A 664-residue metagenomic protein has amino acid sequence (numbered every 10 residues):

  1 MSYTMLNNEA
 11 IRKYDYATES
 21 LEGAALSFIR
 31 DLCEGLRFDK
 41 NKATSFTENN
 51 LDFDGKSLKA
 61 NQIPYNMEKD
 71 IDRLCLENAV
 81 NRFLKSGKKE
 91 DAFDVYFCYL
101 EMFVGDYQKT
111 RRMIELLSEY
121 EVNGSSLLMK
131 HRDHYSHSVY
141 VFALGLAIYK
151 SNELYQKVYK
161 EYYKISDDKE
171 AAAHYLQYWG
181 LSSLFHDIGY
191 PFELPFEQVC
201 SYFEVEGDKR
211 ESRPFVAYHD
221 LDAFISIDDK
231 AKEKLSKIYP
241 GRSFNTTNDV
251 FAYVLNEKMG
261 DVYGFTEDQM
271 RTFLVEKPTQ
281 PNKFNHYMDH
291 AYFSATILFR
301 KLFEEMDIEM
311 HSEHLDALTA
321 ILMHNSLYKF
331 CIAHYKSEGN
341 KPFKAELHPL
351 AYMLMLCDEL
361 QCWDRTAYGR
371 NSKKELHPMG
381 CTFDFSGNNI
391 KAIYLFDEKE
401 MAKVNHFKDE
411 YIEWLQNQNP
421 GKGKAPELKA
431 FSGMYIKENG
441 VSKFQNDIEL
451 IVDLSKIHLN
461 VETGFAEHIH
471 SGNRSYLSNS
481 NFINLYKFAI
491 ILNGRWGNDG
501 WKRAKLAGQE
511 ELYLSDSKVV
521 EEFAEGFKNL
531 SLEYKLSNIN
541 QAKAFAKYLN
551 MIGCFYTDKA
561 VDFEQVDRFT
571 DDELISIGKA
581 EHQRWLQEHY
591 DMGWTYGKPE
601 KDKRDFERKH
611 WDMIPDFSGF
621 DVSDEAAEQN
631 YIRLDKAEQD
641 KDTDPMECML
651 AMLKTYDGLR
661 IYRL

Functional and structural regions predicted by a protein language model:
S2-R112, N340-E346, A351, C357-L360 (+2 more regions): C-terminal effector/catalytic modules and regulatory tails appended to multi-domain proteins
R12-A223, D261-D268: Acidic/His-rich, divalent-metal-binding segments that scaffold phosphate/diphosphate chemistry
D106-N123, D261-L274, L506-A524, S618-A626: Active-site-adjacent bridging/hinge elements
K130-Y149, S183, H286-S294, Y534-S537 (+1 more regions): Phosphate/oxyanion-binding active-site loops and adjacent basic polyanion-contact surfaces
Y135, V139, L176, G180 (+4 more regions): Short, well-structured alpha-helical segments
N152-A173, I308-M310, K336-E338, A507-S515: Short helix/loop segment immediately N-terminal to the Walker
K169-T382: Divalent metal-dependent catalytic cores for phosphoryl transfer on phosphate-bearing substrates
D397, Y411, G421-L664: Alpha-helical propensity feature that highlights long, continuous alpha-helices across diverse contexts
